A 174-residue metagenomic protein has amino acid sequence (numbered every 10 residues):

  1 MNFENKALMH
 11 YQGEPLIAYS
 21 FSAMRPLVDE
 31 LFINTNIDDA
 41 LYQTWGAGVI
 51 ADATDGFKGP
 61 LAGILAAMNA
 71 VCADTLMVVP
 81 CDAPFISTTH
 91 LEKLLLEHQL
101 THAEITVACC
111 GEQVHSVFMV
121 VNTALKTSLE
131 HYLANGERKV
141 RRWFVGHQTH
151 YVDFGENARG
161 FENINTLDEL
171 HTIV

Functional and structural regions predicted by a protein language model:
M1-E137, R142-F161, L167-D168: Nucleotide and nucleotide-moiety/phosphate-recognizing core
